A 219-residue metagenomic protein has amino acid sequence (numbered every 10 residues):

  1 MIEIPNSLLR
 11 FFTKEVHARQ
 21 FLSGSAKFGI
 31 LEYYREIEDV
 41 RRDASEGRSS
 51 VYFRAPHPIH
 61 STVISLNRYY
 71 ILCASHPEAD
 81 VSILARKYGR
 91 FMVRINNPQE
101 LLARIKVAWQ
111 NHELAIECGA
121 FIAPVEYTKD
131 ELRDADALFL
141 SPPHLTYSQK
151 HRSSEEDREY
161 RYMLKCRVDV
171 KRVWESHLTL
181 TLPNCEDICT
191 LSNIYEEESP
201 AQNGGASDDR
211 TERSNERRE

Functional and structural regions predicted by a protein language model:
M1-E219: NAD-dependent ADP-ribosyltransferases
